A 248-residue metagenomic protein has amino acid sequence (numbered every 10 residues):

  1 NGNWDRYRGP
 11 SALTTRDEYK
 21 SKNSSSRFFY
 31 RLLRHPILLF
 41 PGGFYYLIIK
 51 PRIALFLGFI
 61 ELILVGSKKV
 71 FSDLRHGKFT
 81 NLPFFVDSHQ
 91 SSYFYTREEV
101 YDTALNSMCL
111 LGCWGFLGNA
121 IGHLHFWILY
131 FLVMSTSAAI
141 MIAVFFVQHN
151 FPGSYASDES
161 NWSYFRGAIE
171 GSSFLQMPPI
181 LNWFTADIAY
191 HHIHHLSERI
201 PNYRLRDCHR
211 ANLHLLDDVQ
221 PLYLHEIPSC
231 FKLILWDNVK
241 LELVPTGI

Functional and structural regions predicted by a protein language model:
N1-T103, G153-E242: Membrane-embedded catalytic scaffold of the fatty acid hydroxylase/desaturase
F28, A104, W127-L132: Hydrophobic alpha-helical transmembrane segments
L38, G42, C109-W114, V133-F145: Alpha-helical transmembrane segments of multipass membrane proteins
D102-G118: Hydrophobic core of alpha-helical transmembrane segments in multi-pass integral membrane proteins
W114-L129: Helix-coil boundary and interhelical linker segments in multi-pass alpha-helical membrane proteins
Y130-F131, V147-Q148, H195, I200: Active-site proximal loops enriched in glycine and acidic residues that flank catalytic Cys/His/Asp and coordinate
F146-S154: A cytosolic-side transmembrane-helix exit/cap motif
P245-T246: Long, charge-dense tracts
